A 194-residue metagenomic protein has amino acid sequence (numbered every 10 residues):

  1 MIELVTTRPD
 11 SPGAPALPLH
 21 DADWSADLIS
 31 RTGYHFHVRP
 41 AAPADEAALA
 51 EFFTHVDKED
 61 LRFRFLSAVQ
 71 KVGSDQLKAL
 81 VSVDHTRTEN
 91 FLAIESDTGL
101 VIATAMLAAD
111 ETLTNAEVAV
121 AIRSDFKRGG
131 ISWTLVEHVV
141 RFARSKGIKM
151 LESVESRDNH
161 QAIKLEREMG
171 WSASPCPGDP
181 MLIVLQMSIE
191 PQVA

Functional and structural regions predicted by a protein language model:
M1-A194: Long, contiguous binding/interaction regions
